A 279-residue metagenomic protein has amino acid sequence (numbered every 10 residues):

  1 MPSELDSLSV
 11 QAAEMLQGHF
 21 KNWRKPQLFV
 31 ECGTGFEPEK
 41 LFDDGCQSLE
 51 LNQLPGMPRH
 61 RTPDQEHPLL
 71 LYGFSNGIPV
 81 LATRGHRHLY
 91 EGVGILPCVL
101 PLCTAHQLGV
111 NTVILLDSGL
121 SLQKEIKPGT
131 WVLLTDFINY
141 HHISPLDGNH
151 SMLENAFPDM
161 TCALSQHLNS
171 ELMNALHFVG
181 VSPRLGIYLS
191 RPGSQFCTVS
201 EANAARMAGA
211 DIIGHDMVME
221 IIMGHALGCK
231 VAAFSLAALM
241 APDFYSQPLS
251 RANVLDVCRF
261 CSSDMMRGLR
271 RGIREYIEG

Functional and structural regions predicted by a protein language model:
M1-P158: Metabolite-binding pocket within alpha/beta catalytic cores that recognizes anionic/polar moieties
L102, A202, V218-I221: Generic hydrophobic/aromatic pocket-lining and core-packing "Φ" positions
A105-G109, R206, H225: Non-catalytic positions within long, well-ordered alpha-helices that form the structural scaffold/packing of enzyme
N111-T112, D211, K230: Short acidic/polar active-site loop segments enriched in Thr and Asp
N169, N174-D211, I273-I277: Active-site/ligand-binding-proximal alpha/beta "capping" segment
H215-V254: Zn-dependent metallopeptidase/amidohydrolase metal-coordination segment
A241-G279: His/Asp/Glu-rich mid-to-C-terminal helical/loop segments that flank catalytic regions of hydrolases
